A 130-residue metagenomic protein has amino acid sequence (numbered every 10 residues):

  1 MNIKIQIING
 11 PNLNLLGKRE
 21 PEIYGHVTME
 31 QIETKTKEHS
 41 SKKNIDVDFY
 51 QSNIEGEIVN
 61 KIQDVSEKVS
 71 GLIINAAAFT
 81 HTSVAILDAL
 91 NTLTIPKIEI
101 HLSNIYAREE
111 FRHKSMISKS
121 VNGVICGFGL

Functional and structural regions predicted by a protein language model:
M1-I5: Extreme N-terminal starter segment of soluble prokaryotic enzymes
P11-L13, A77-T80, S103-I105: Short glycine-rich anion-binding loops that position phosphate/pyrophosphate groups of nucleotides and phosphorylated
L16-E30: Glycine- and acidic-residue-enriched helix-capping/strand-helix junction motifs
D46-G56: Short beta->alpha junction loops
D48-F49, I98, A107-L130: Short, glycine-/small-residue-rich phosphate/pyrophosphate-handling segment
E57-K61, T82: Short acidic active-site motifs
D64, S83-L93: Short Gly/Thr/Asp-enriched flexible loops that form oxyanion-binding sites at enzyme active sites
V65-L72: Short acidic/histidine-rich motifs immediately flanking catalytic phosphotransfer sites in two-component signaling
